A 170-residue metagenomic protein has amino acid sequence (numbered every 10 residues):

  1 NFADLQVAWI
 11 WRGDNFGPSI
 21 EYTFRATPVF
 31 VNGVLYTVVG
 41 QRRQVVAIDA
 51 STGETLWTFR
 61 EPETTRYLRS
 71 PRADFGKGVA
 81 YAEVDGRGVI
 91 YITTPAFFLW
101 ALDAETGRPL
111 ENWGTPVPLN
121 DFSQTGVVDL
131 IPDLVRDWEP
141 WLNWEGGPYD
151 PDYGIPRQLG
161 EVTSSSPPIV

Functional and structural regions predicted by a protein language model:
N1-S19, E54-L68, R108-R157: Aromatic (tryptophan-biased) beta-strands that constitute blades/sheets of beta-rich domains
N1-W11, V31, Y36, A47-I48: N-terminal amphipathic, basic-rich helices that act as targeting or association modules
E21-Q44, S70-F98, R157-V170: Repeat-blade elements of multi-bladed beta-propeller folds
A47-I48, E54-T55, E83: Aromatic-anchored glycine-rich loop motif in surface-exposed flexible loops
D49-T52, D103-T106: Short loop/turn segments that connect beta-strands within beta-propeller blades
F98-A101, N120-F122: Secretory-pathway/luminal and periplasmic proteins that interact with or process carbohydrate-rich
